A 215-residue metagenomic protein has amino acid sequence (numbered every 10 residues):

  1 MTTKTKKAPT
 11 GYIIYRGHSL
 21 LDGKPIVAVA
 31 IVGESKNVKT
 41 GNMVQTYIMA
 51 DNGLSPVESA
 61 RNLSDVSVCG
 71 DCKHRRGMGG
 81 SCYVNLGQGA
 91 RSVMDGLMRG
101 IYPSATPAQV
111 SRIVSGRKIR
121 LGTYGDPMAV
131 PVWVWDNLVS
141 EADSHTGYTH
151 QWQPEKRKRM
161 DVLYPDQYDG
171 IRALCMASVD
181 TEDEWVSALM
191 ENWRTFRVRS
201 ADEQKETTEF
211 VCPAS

Functional and structural regions predicted by a protein language model:
M1-S215: Class I S-adenosyl-L-methionine
